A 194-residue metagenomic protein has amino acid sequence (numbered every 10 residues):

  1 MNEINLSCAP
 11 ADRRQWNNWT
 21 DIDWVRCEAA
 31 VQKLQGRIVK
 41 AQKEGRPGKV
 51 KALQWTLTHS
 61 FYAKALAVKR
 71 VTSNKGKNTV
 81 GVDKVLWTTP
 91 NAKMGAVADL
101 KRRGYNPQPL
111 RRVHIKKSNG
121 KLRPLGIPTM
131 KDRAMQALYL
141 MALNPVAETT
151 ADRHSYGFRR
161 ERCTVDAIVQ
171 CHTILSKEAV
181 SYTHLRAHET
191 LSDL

Functional and structural regions predicted by a protein language model:
M1-N18: Intrinsically disordered, low-complexity and often Lys/Arg-enriched segments
N17-G76, M141-F158: Charged boundary/loop elements
G36-R37, L125, V169: Positions in alpha-helical segments
V68-V71, A98-K121, M130, A134-L143 (+1 more regions): Reverse-transcriptase-like RNA-dependent polymerase core
K75-T88, P107-A134, T150-C163, Y182: Short, conserved non-catalytic motifs in the polymerase core
W87, N91, G95-A96: Intein modules and their embedded homing endonuclease domains
T183-T190: Conserved small/polar residues in nucleotide/adenosyl-binding loops
